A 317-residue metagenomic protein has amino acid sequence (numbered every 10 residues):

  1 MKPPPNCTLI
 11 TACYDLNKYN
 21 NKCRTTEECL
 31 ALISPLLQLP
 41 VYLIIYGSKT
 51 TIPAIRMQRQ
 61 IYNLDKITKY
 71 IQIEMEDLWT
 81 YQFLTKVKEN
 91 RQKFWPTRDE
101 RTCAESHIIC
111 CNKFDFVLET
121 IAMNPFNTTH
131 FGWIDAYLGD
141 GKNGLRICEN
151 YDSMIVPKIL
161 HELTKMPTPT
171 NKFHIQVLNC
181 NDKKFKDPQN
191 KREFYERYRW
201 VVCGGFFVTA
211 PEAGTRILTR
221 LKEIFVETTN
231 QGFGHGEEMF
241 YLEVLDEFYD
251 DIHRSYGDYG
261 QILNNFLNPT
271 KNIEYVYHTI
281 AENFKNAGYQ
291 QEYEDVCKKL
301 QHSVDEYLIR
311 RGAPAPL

Functional and structural regions predicted by a protein language model:
M1-E28: N-proximal low-complexity "stem/linker" segments adjacent to membrane-targeting elements
E27-Y42: Short, acidic, metal-binding catalytic loop of nucleotide-sugar glycosyltransferases
I44-S48: Short internal beta-strands
K49-R56, K184: Short, charged/polar "capping" segments at the starts of alpha-helices and the immediately preceding loops
P53-D65, L84-K86, L245: Short, aromatic/basic amphipathic alpha-helical patches
N63-N124: Active-site-proximal specificity loops/subdomain of glycosyltransferases
C111-N171: GT-A fold catalytic core of metal-dependent nucleotide-sugar glycosyltransferases, centered on the diacidic
D140-G144, K165-T168, F173-K183, D187-A287 (+1 more regions): Catalytic core and acceptor-binding pocket of nucleotide-sugar-dependent glycosyltransferases
